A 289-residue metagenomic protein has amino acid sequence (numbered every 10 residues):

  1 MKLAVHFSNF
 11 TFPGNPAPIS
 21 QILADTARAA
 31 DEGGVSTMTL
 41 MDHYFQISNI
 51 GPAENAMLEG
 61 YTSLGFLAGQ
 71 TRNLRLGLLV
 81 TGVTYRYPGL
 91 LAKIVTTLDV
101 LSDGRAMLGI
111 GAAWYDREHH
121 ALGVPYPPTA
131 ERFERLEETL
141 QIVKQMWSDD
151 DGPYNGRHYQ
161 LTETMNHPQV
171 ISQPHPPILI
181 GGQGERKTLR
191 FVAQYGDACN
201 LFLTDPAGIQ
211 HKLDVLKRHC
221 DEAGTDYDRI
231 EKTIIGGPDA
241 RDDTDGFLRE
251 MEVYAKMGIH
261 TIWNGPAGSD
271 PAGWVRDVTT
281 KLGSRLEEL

Functional and structural regions predicted by a protein language model:
M1-Q70, P174-P176, G265, T280-K281 (+2 more regions): N-terminal beta1-alpha1-beta2 module of alpha/beta enzyme domains
K2-Q21, T81-P153, A207, S269: Flexible, glycine-rich active-site loops centered on histidine and acidic residues that chelate a metal or position
L3-F7, M38-L40, R75-L78, A106-I110 (+4 more regions): Hydrophobic faces of well-ordered beta-strands that scaffold small-molecule active sites in alpha/beta enzyme cores
F7, D31, S36, T129-S172 (+1 more regions): An alpha-helical appendage that flanks or caps ligand/catalytic pockets
P16-A30, L91-I94, G181-Q194, D242-A255 (+1 more regions): Short, acidic/polar
A30, D42, L67, L98 (+7 more regions): Conserved, mostly hydrophobic/aromatic
G34, Q70-N73, S102, F191-C199 (+1 more regions): Glycine-enriched alpha-helix->loop->beta-strand junction motifs that scaffold or abut catalytic
G65-G69, R75-T84: Structural motif corresponding to the early beta-alpha repeats
